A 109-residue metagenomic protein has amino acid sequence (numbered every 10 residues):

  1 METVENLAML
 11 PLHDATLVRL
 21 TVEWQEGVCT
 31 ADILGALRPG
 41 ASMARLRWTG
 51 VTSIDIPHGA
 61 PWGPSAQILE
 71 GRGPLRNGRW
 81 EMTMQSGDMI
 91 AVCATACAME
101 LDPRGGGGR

Functional and structural regions predicted by a protein language model:
M1-R109: Surface-exposed, interaction-prone regions used to assemble/regulate multi-protein complexes
